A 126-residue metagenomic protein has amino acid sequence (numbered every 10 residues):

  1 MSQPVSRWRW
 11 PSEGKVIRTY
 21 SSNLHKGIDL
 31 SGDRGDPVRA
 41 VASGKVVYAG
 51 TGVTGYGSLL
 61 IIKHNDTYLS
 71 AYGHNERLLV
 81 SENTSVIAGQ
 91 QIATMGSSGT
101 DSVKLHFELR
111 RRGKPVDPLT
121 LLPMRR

Functional and structural regions predicted by a protein language model:
M1-Y56, L119: Surface-exposed, glycine-biased beta-strand/turn segments
R18, G32, Y48, H74-R77 (+1 more regions): A residue-level detector for short acidic-glycine micro-motifs
S21-N23, D33-G35, S43, T51-G52 (+4 more regions): Solvent-exposed coil/turn segments that connect beta secondary-structure elements in extracytoplasmic/periplasmic
K26, D36, S70, L78 (+3 more regions): Glycine-centered loop/turn positions within well-structured domains that cap or flank conserved ligand/cofactor-binding
I28-S31, S58-H64, H106-E108: Short, acidic/hydrophobic/Gly-rich beta-strand patch recurrent on exposed beta strands that often constitutes part
P37-V46, V80-T94: Short, well-structured beta-strand-loop connectors
A49, N65-G89: Short histidine-centered loop motifs in beta-beta connectors
T84-R126: Conserved, short, structured surface segments that act as functional micro-motifs
